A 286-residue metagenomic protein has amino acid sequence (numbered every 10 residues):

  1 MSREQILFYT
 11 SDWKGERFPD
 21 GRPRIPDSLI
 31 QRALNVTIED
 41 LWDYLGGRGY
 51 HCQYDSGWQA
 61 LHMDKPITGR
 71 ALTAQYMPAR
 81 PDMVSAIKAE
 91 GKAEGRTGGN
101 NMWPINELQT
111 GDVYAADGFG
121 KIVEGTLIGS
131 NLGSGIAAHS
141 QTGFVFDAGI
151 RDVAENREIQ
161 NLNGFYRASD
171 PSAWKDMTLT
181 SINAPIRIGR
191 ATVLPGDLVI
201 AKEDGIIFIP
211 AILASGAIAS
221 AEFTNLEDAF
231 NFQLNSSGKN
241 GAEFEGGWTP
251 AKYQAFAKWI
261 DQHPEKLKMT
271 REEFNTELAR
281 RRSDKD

Functional and structural regions predicted by a protein language model:
M1-R17, S28-I30: Short acidic, Pro/Gly- and aromatic-enriched capping/linker segments at domain boundaries
G21, I136, D197-V199: Buried hydrophobic positions in well-ordered alpha/beta secondary-structure cores of metabolic enzymes
R24-P26: Acidic/histidine-rich, surface-exposed loop or edge segments in extracytoplasmic proteins
R32-D40, Y44-P195, I209-D286: Feature captures the catalytic cores and cofactor-binding loops of soluble hydro-lyases/lyases that act on carboxylate
S181, A201-K202: Short, solvent-exposed loop/turn segments at the edges of secondary structure
V193, I200-A201: A structural signal for short secondary-structure junctions
D204-I207: Channel- or pocket-lining gating/hinge segments that regulate access to a cavity or pore
